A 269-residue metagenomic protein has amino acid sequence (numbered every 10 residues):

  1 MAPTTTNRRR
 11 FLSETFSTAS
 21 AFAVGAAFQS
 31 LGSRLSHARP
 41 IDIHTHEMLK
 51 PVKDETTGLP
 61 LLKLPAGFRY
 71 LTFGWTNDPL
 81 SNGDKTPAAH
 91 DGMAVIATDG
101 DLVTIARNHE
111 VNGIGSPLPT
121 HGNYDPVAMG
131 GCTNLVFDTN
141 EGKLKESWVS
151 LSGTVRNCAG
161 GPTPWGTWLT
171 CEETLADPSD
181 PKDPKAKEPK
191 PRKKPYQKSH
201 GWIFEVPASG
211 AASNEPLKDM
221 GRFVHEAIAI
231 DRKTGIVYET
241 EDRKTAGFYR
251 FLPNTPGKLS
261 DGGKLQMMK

Functional and structural regions predicted by a protein language model:
A2-F22: N-terminal secretory signal peptides and thylakoid transit peptides that target proteins across membranes
G25-L64, Y70: C-terminal segment of N-terminal export signals and the immediately downstream linker at the start of the mature
G58-H90, A94-G142, P195: Beta-propeller domains
G58-T76, G83-D84, D138-L151, W202-V224 (+1 more regions): Blade-edge beta-strand/turn elements of extracellular beta-propeller and related beta-sheet repeat scaffolds
D84-V95, T154-W165, R222-G235: Beta-rich, blade/repeat-based domains predominating in secreted/periplasmic proteins but also intracellular
T104-A106, W168-L169, I236-T240: Conserved beta-propeller blade signature
H109-V111, T174, R243: Residue-level signature of beta-propeller blades and closely related beta-rich strand-turn architectures in secreted
M129-D138, Y196-S209, L252: Beta-propeller blade signature
